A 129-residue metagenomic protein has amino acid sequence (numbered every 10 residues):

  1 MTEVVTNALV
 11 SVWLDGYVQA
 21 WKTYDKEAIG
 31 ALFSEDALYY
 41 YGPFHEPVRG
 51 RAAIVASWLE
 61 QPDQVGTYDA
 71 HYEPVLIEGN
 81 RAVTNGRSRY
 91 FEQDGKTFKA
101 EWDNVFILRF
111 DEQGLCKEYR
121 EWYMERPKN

Functional and structural regions predicted by a protein language model:
M1-E35: Short, low-complexity N-terminal intrinsically disordered segments enriched in polar/charged residues
T2-V5, L9, V55-N129: A beta-strand edge to alpha-helix "cap/lid" segment located at domain peripheries
V18, P43, P74-L76: Structured beta->alpha junctions
D25, A37, G66-D69: Secondary-structure boundary/capping signal
A37-Y39, R89-Y90: Short beta-strand segments in beta-sandwich/barrel cores
L38-V48, Q61-D63, W122: A short gly/proline-enriched turn/hairpin at secondary-structure junctions
E46-A56: Short beta-edge strand/loop motif at the mouth of beta-sheet-based domains
